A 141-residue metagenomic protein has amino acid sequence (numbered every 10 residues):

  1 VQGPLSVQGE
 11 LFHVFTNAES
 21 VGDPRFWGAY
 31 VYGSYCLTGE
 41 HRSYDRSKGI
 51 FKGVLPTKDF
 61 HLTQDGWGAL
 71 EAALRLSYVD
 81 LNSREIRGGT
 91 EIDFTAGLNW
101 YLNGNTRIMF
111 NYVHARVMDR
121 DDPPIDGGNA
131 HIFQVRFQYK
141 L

Functional and structural regions predicted by a protein language model:
V1-L141: Outer-membrane beta-barrel pore domains
